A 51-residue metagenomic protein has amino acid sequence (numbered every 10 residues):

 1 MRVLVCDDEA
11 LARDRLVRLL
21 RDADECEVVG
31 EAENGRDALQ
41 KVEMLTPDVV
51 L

Functional and structural regions predicted by a protein language model:
M1-R2: Non-catalytic signal-transmission and effector/linker regions of two-component phosphorelay proteins
D7: Conserved acidic carboxylate
A10-G30: Two-component/phosphorelay signaling modules centered on CheY-like receiver
E31-V49: Acidic, metal-coordinating helix/loop segments flanking the phosphotransfer/catalytic sites of two-component signaling
